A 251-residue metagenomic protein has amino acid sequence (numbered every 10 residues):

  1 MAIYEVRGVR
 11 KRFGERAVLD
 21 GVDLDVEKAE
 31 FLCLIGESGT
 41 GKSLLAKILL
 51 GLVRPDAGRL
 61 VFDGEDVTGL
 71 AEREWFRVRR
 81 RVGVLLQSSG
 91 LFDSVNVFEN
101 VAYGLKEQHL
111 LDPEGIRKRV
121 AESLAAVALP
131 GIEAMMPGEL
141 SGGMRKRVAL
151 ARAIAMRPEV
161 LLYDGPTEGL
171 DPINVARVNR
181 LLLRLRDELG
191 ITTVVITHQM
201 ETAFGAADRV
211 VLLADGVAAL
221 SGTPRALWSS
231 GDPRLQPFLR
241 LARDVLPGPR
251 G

Functional and structural regions predicted by a protein language model:
L50: Helix-to-loop junction immediately C-terminal to a conserved catalytic motif
G58-D66: Conserved ABC transporter NBD signature motif
E65-D66, P113-G131: Conserved ABC ATPase "signature" region
V67-G83, P113, L227-G231: ABC ATPase NBD coupling module
M136-L140, M144: Conserved ABC ATPase signature
A155-E159: A short, proline-enriched helix->beta-strand linker immediately N-terminal to the Walker B motif in ABC-type P-loop
L161-D164: Catalytic Walker B motif of ABC-type/P-loop ATPase nucleotide-binding domains
